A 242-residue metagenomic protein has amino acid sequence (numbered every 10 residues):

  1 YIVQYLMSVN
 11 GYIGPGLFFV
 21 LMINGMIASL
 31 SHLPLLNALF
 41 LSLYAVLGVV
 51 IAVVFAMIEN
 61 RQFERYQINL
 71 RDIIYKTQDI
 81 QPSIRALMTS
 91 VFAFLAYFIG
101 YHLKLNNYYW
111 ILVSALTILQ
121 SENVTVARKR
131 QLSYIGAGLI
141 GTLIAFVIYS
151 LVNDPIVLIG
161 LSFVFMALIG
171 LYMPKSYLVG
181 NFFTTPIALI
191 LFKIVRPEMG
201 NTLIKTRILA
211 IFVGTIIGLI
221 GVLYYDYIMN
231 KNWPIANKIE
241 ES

Functional and structural regions predicted by a protein language model:
Y1-A167, L171-F182, L189-S242: Alpha-helical transmembrane segments and their membrane-interface boundaries that form or gate the permeation pathway
